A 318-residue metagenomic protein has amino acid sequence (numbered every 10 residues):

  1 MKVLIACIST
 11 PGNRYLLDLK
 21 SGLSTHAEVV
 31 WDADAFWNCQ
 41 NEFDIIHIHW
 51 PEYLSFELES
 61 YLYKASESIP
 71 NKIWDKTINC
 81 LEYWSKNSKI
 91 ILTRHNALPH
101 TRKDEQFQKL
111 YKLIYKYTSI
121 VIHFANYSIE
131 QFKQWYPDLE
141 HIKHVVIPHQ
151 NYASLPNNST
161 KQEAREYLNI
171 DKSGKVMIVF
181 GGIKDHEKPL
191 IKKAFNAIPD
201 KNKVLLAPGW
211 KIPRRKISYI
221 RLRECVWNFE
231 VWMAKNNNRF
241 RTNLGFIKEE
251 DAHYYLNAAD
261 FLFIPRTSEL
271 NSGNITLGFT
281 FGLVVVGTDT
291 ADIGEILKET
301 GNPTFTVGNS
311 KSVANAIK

Functional and structural regions predicted by a protein language model:
K116, I247-A259, T276, T280: Short acidic alpha-helix that forms the nucleotide-activated donor recognition element in Leloir-type transferases
S119-K133, D138-N158: Donor nucleotide-sugar binding/catalytic pocket of nucleotide-sugar-dependent glycosyltransferases
P156-I170: A short helix/loop element that forms part of the nucleotide-sugar donor recognition site in Leloir-type
D171-E187, F195, D200, L205-P208: Conserved donor-binding/catalytic core segment of Leloir-type glycosyltransferases
G209-K211, I217-H253: Nucleotide-activated donor-binding/catalytic signature segment of Leloir-type glycosyltransferases, i.e., the conserved
I264, V284-T288: Short hydrophobic beta-strand element within catalytic cores of glycosyltransferases and related nucleotide-activated
R266-S268: Aromatic "clamp/platform" in nucleotide-sugar-dependent glycosyltransferases that forms part of the donor/acceptor
E299-K311, I317-K318: Conserved acidic donor-binding segment of nucleotide-sugar-dependent glycosyltransferases
